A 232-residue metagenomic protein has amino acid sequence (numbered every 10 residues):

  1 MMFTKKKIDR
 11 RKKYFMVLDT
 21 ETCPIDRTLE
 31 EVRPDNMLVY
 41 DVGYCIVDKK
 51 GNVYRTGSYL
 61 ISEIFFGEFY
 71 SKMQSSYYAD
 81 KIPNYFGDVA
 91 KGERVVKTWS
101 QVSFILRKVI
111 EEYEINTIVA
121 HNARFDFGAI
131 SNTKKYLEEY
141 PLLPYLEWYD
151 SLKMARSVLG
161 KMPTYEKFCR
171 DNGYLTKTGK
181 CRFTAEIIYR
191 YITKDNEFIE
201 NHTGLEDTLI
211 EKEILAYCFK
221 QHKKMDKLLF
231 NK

Functional and structural regions predicted by a protein language model:
F3, L143-P144, N231: C-terminal or late-domain output modules
F3-T133: Conserved non-catalytic scaffold segment of RNase H-like nuclease domains
V17-D19, W148, E211: Generic enzyme active-site microenvironment
Y59, Y70-G87, L152-E206: Active-site-proximal helix-loop-helix substrate-binding element of RNase H-like nuclease domains
D88-V95, L137-L143, D195-E200: Short, polar/flexible loop-turn hinges at active-site or ligand-entry regions and domain interfaces
E114-R124, G128-K134, C169-K232: Acidic, Mg2+-coordinating catalytic module of metal-dependent nucleases/exonucleases that use a two-metal-ion mechanism
N132-E138, T164: Short, surface-exposed, charged loop/turn segments at secondary-structure junctions
Y140-V158: Conserved beta-strand -> loop -> alpha-helix junction used to position metal-binding or nucleic-acid-contacting
